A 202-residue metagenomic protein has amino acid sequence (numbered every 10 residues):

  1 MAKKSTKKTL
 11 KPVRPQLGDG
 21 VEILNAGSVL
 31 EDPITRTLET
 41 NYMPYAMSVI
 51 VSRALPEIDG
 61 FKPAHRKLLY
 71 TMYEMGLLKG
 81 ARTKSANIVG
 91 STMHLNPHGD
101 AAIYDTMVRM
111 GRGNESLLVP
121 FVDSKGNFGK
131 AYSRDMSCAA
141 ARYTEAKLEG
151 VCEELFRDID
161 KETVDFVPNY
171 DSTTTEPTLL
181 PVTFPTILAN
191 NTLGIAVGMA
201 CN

Functional and structural regions predicted by a protein language model:
A2-N202: Catalytic phosphate-handling regions of large nucleic-acid enzymes and associated NTPases
